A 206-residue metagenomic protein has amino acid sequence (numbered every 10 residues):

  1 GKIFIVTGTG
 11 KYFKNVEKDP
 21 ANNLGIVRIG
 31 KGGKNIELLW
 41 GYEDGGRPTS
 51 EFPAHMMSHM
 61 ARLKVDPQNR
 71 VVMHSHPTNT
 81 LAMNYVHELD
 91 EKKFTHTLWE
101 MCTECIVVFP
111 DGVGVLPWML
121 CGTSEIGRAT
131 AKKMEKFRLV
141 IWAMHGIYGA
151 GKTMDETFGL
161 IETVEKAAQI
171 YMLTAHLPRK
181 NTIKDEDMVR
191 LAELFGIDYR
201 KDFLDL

Functional and structural regions predicted by a protein language model:
G1-L206: Glycine-rich flexible loops
